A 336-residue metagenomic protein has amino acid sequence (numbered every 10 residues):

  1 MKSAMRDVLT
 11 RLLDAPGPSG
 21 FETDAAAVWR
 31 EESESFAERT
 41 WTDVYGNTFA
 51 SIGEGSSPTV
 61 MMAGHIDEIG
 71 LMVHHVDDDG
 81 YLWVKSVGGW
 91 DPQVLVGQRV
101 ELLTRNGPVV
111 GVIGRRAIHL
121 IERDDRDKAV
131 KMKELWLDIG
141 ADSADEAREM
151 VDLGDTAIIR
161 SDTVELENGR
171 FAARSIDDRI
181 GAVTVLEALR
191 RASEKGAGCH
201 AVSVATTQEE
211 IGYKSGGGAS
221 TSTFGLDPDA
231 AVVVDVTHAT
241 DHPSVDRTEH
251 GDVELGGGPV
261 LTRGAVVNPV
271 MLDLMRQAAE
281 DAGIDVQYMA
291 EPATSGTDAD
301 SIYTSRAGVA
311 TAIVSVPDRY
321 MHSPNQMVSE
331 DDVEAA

Functional and structural regions predicted by a protein language model:
M1-A336: N-terminal hydrophobic/helix-forming segments and targeting peptides
